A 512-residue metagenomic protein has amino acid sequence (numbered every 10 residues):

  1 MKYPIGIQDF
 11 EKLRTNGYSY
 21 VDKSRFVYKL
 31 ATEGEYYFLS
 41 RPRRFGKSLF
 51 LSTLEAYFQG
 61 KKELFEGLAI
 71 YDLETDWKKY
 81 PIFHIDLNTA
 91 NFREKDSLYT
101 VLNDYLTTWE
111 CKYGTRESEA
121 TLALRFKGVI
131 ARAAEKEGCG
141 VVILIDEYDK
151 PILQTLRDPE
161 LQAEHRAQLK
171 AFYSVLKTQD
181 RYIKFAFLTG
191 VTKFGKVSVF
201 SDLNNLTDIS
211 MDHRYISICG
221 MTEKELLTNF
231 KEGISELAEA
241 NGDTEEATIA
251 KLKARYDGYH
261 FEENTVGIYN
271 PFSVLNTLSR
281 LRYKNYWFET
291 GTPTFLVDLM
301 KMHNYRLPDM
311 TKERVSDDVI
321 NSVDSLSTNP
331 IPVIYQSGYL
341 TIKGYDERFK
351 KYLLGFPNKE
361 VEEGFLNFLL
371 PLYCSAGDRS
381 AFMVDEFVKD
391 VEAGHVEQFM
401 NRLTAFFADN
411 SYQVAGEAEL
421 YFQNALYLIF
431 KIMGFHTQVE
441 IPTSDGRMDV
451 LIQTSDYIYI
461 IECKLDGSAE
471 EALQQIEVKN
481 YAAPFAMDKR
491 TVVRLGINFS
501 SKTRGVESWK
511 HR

Functional and structural regions predicted by a protein language model:
M1-A418: Phosphate-binding site recognition
R132-E137, I429-S455: Active-site metal-binding core of divalent-cation-utilizing nuclease and nuclease-like domains
V142, Y457-Y459, V493: Structural motif
Q162-A167, L465-A482: Mg2+/Mn2+-dependent nuclease catalytic core
F172-Q179, P332-L340, Y427-K431, Q475-L495: Metal-dependent nuclease catalytic cores in nucleic-acid-processing enzymes, especially RNase H-like/related
A405-Q438: Acidic-basic catalytic patches of nuclease active cores, encompassing PD-(D/E)XK and other metal-cofactor nuclease
L426, V450-L465, K479: Conserved catalytic cores of phosphodiester-cleaving nucleases, focusing on short active-site segments
P484, D488-R512: Domain-level recognition of nuclease-like catalytic cores that cleave nucleotide substrates
